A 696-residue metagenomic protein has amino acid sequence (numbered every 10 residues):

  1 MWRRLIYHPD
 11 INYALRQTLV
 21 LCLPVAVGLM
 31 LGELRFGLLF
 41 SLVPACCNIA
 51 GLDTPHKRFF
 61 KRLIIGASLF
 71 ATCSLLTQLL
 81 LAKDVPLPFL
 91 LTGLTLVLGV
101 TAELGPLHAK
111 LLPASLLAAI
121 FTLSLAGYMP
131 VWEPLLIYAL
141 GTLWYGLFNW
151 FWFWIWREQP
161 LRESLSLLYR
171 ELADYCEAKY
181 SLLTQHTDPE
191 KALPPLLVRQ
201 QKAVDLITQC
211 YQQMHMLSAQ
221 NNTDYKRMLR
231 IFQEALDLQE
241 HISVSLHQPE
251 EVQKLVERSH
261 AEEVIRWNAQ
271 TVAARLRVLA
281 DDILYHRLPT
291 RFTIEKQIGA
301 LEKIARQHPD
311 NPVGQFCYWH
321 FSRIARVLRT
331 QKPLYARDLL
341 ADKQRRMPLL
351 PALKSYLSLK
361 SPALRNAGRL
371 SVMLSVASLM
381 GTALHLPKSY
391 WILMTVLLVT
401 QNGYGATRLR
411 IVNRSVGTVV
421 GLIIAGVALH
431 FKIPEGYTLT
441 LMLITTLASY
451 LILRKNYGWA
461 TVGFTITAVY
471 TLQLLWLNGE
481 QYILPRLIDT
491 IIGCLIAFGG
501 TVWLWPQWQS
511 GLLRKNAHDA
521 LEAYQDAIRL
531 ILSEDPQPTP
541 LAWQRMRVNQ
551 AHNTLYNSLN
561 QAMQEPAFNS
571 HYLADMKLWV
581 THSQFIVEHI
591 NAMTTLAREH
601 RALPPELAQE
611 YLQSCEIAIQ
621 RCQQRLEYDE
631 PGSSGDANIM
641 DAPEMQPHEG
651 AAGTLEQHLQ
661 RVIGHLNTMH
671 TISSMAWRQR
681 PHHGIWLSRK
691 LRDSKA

Functional and structural regions predicted by a protein language model:
M1-L15, C22, A26, M30 (+8 more regions): Long, hydrophobic alpha-helical segments that serve as membrane-spanning/inserting helices
H8, N12-K83, L94-V100, S115-I120: N-terminal cofactor/phosphate-binding cores enriched in small/glycine residues, especially glycine-rich loops such as
L23-L31, C47-N48, T72-L80, L94-A102 (+12 more regions): Alpha-helical membrane-inserting segments
V27-L42, L76-G93, P134-L140, M380 (+3 more regions): Structural signature of hydrophobic alpha-helical transmembrane segments
L31-G32, R346-L447, I466: Core alpha-helical transmembrane segments of integral membrane proteins
A45-K57, L98-G105, V399-T407, T445-R454: C-terminal ends of transmembrane helices
K110-P134, V469-R486: Transmembrane helix-loop junctions at the membrane interface of multipass transporters and ion channels
H430-H571, V580: Generic detector of multi-pass transmembrane helix bundles and their immediately adjacent loops in polytopic membrane
